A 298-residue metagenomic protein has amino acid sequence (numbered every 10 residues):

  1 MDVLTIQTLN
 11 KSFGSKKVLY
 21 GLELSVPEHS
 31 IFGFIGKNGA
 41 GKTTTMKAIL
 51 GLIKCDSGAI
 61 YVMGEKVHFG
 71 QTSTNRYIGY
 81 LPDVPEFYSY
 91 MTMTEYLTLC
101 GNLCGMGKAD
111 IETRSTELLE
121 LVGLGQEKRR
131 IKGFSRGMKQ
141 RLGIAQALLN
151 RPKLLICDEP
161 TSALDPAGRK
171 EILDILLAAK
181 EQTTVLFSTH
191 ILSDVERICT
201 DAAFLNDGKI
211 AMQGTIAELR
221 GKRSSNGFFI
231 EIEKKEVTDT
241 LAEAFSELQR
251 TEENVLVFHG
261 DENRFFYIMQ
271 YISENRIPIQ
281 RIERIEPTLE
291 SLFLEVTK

Functional and structural regions predicted by a protein language model:
M1-L4, K298: Short, Lys/Arg-enriched, disordered terminal segments
V3-L4, K11-N206, M212: ABC transporter nucleotide-binding domains
L19, K180, R223-S225, T251-E253: Short, solvent-exposed coil/turn segments
L50-L52, C199, R223-K235: N-terminal-biased segments
A211-I216, L241-F245: Short amphipathic beta-strand starts and helix->beta connectors
A217-K222: Short acidic-hydrophobic catalytic motif
N226-V296: Short, charged/small-residue-rich alpha-helical element at the C-terminal edge of ABC transporter nucleotide-binding
